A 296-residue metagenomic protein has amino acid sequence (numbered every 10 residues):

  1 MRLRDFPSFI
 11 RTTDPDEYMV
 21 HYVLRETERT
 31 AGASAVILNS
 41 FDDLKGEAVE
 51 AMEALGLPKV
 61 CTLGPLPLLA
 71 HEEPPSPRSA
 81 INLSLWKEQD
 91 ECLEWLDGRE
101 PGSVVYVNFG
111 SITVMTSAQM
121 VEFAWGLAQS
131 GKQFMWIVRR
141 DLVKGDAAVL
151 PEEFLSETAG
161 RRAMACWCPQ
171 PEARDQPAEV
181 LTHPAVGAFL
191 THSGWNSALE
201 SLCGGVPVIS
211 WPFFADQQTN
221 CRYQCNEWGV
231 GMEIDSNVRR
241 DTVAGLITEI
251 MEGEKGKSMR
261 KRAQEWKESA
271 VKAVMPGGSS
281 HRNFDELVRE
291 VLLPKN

Functional and structural regions predicted by a protein language model:
M1-P184, A188, L202-G204, F213 (+1 more regions): Nucleotide-sugar-dependent glycosyltransferase catalytic domains
D175, N196-S197: Beta-loop-alpha module in the N-terminal Rossmann-like domain of NAD(P)-dependent dehydrogenases, especially those
T191-H192: Nucleotide-sugar-dependent
S197-L202, V208: Short glycine/serine-rich donor-binding loops of glycosyltransferases
